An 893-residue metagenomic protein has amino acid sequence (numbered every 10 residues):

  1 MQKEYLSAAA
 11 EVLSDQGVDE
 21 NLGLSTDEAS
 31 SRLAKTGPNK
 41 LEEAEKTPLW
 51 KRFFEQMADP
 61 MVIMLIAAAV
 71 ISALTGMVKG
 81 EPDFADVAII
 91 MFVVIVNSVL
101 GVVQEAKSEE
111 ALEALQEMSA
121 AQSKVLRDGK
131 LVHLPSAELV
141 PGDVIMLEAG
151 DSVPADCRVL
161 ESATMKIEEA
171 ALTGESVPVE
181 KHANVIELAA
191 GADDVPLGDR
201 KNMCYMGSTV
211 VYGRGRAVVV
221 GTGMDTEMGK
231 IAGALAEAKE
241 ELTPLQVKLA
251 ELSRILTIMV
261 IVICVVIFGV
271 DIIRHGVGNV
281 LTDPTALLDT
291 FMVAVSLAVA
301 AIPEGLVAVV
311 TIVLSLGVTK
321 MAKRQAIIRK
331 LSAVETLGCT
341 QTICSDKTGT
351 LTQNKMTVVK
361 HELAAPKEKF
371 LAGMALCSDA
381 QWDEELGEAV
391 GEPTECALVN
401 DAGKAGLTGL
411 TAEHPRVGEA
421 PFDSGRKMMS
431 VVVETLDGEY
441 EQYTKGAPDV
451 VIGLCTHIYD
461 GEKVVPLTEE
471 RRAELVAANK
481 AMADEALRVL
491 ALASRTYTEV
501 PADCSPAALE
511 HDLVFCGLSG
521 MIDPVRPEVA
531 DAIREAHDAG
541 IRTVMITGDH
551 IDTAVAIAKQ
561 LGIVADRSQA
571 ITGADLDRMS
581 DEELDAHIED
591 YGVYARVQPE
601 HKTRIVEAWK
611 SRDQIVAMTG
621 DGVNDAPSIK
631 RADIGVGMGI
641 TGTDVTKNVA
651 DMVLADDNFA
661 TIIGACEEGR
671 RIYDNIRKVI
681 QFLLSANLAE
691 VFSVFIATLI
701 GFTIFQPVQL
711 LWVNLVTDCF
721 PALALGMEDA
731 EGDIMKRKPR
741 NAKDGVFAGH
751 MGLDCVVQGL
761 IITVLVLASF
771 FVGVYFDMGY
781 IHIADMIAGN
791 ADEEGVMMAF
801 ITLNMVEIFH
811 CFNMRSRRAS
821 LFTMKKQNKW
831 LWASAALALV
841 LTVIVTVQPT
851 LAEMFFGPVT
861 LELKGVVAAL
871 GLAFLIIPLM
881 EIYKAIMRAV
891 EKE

Functional and structural regions predicted by a protein language model:
M1-P739, V746-F747, L760, F800 (+1 more regions): Conserved cytosolic headpiece of P-type ATPases
I267, T763-Y775: Transmembrane alpha-helix/helix-exit interface in multi-pass inner-membrane proteins
T698-Q706, V772-E794: Helix-coil boundary and interhelical linker segments in multi-pass alpha-helical membrane proteins
T717, E794-C811: Generic alpha-helical transmembrane segments
A742-I761, G789-M798: Membrane-water interface at loop-to-transmembrane-helix junctions
I762, V766, M805-I808: ATP/pyrophosphate-binding catalytic subdomain of soluble kinases
M814: A C-terminal functional module that forms or caps the active site or interfaces directly with catalytic machinery
